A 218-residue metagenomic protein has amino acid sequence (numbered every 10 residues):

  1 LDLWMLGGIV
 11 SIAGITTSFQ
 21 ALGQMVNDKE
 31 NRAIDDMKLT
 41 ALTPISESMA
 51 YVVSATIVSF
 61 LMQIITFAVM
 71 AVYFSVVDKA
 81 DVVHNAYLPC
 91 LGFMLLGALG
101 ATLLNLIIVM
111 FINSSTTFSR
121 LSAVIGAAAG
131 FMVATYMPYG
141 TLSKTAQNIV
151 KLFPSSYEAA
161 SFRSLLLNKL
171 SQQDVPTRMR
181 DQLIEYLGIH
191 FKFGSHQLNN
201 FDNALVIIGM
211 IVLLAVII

Functional and structural regions predicted by a protein language model:
D2-Q24: Long, hydrophobic alpha-helical segments
W4-G8, A86-C90, M94, S119 (+3 more regions): Residue-level signature of transmembrane alpha-helical entry/exit and packing/kink sites in multi-pass membrane
S18-L42: Transmembrane helix boundary and interhelical loop/hinge segments in multi-pass membrane proteins
P44, V52-A129, V133: Alpha-helical transmembrane segments and their short interhelical loops
S59-I65, G140-P154, S171-E185: Juxtamembrane/interfacial segments around transmembrane helices
T66, M70, F74, M137-P138 (+2 more regions): Juxtamembrane/transmembrane-helix interface segments of polytopic membrane transporters
V109-N168: Transmembrane helix segments
S164, N168-I218: Alpha-helical transmembrane segments of multi-pass membrane transporters/translocases
